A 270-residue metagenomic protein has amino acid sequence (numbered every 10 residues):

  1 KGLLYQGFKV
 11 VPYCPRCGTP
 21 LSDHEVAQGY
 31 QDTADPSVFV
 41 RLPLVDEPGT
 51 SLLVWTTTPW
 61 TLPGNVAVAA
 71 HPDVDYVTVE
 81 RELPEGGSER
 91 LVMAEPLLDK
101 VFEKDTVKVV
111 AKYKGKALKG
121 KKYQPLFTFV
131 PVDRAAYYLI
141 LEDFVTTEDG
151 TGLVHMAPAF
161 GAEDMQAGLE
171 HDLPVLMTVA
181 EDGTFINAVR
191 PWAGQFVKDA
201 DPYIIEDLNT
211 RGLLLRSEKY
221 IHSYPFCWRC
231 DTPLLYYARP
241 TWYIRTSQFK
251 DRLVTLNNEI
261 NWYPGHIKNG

Functional and structural regions predicted by a protein language model:
K1-P63, L83, G120-K122, F144 (+1 more regions): Residue patterns forming the tRNA-binding/recognition surfaces of aminoacyl-tRNA synthetases and related DALR
D23, V68-P72: Phosphate-backbone binding and catalysis cores of DNA-processing enzymes
G64-V66, V74-D182: Catalytic alpha/beta core of large soluble enzyme barrels
